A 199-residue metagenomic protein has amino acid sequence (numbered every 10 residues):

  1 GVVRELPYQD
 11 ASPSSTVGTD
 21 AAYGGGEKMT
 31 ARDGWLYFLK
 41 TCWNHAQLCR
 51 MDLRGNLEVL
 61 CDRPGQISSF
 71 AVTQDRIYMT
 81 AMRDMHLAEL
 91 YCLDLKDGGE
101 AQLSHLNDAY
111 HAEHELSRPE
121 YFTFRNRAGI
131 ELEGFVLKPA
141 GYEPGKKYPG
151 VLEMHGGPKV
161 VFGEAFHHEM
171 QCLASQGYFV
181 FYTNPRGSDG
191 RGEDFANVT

Functional and structural regions predicted by a protein language model:
G1, N44-C49, M85-C92: Structural motif
G1-T30, T41, R50-S68, L95-P119: Multi-bladed beta-propeller domains
E5, C49-R50, H167, G192: Short, structured coil/loop segments at alpha-helix boundaries
D33-G34, D75: Short coil/turn segments that connect the beta-strands within blades of beta-propeller domains
L36-L39, Y78-T80: Residue position within the beta-strands of beta-propeller blades
A46, C61, A81: Conserved residues at beta->alpha junctions
S68-T199: Serine-hydrolase catalytic core recognition
